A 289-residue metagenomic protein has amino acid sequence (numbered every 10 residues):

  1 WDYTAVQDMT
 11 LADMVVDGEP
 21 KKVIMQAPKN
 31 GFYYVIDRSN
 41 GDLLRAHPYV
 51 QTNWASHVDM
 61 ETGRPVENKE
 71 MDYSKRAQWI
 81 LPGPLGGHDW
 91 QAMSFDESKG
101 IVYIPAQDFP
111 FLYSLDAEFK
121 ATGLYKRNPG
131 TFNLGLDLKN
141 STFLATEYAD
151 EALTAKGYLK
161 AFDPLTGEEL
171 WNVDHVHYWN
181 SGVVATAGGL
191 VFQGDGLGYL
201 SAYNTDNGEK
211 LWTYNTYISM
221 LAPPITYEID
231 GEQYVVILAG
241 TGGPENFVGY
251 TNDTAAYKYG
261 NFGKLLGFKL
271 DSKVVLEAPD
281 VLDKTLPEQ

Functional and structural regions predicted by a protein language model:
W1-Q289: Beta-sheet-rich non-transmembrane sensory/scaffold domains
